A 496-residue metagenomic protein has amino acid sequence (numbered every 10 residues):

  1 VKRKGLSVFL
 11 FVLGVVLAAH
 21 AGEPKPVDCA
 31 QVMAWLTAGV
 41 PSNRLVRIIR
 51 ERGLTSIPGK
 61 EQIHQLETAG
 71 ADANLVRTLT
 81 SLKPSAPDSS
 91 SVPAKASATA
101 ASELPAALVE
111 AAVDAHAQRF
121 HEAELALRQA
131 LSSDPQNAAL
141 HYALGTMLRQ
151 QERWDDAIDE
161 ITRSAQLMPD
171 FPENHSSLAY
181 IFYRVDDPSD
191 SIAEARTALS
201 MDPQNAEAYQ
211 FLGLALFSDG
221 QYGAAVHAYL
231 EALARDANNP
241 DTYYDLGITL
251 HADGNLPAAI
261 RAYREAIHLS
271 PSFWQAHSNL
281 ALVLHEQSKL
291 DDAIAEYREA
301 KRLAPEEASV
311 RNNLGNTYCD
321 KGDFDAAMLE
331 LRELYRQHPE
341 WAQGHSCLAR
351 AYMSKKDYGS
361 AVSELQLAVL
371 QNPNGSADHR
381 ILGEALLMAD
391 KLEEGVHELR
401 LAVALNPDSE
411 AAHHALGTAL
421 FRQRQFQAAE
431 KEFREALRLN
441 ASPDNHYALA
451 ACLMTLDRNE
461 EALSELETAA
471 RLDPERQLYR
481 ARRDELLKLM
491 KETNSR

Functional and structural regions predicted by a protein language model:
A21-V113: General marker for long, soluble alpha-helical cores
L104, A138-A139, P172-E173, A206-E207 (+8 more regions): Helix-start (N-cap) detector for alpha-helical repeat units in TPR-like alpha-solenoids, especially tetratricopeptide
H116-A126, Q150-R163, R184-T197, S218-E231 (+10 more regions): Structural signature of tandem alpha-helical TPR/SEL1-like repeats, specifically the intra-repeat loop/turn
S133, L167, M201, R235 (+7 more regions): Structural marker of alpha-solenoid helical repeat scaffolds
Y180, E384-L387, A411-R424, K431-R434 (+1 more regions): Alpha-helical adaptor scaffolds
L463-R496: Terminal, low-structured helical/coil segments at or just beyond the last alpha-helical repeat
